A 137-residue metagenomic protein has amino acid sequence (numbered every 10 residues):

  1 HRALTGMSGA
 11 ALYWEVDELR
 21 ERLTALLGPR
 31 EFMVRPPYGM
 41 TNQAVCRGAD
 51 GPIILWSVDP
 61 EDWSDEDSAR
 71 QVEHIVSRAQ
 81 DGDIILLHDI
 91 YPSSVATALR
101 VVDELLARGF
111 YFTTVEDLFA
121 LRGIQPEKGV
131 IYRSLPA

Functional and structural regions predicted by a protein language model:
H1-Y132: Catalytic domains of cell-wall/extracellular-matrix polysaccharide-remodeling enzymes, centered on de-N-acetylation
R133-A137: Acidic, Ser/Thr-rich peripheral helices and adjacent loops at domain boundaries
